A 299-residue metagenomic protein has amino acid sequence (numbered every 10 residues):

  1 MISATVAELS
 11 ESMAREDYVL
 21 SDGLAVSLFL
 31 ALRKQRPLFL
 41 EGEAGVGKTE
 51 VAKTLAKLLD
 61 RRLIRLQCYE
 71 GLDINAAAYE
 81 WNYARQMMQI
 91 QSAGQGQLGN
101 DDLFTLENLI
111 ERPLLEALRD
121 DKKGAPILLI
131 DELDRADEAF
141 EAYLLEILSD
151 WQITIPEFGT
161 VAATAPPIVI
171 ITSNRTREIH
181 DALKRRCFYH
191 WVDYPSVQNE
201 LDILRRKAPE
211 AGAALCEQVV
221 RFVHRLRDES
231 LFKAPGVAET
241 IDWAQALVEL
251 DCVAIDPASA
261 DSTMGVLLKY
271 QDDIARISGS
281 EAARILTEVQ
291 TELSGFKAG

Functional and structural regions predicted by a protein language model:
M1-G299: C-terminal regulatory/interaction module of P-loop NTP-utilizing enzymes
